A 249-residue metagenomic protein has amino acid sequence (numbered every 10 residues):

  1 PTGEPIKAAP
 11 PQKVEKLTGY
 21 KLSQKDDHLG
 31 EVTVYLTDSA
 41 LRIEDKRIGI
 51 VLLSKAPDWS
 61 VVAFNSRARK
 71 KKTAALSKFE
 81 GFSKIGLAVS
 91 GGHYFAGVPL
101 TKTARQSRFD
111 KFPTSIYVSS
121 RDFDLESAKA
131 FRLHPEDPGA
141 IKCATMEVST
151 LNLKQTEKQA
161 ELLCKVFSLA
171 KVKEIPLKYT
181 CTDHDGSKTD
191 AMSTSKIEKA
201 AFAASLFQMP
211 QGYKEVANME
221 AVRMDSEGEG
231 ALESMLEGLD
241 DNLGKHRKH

Functional and structural regions predicted by a protein language model:
P5, A9-H249: Extended soluble regions of mature proteins
